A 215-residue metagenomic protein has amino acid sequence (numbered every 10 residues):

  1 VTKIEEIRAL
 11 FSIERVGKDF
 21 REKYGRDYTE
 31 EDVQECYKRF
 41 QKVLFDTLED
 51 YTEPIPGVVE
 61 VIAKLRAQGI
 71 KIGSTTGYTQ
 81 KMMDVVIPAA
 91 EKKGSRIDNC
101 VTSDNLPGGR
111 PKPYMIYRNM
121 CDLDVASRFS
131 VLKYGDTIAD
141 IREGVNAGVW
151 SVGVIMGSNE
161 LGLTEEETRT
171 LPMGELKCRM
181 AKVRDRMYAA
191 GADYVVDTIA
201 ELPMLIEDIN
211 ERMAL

Functional and structural regions predicted by a protein language model:
V1-V59, A63-Q68, D84: N-terminal helical cap/lid subdomain that shapes the substrate entry/recognition surface in HAD-like hydrolases
V59, A63-A67, T79-L215: Asp-based, Mg2+/Mn2+-dependent phosphohydrolase catalytic module
T75-G77: Structural motif
